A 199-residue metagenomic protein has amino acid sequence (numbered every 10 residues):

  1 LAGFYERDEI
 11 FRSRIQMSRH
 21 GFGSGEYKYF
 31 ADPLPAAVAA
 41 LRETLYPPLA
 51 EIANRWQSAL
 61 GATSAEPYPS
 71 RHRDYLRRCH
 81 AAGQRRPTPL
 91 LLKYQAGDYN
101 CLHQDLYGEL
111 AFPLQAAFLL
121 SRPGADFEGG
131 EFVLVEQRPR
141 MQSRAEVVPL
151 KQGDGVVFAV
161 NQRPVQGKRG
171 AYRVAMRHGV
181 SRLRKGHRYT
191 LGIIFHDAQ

Functional and structural regions predicted by a protein language model:
L1-V157, N161-Q199: Fe(II)/2-oxoglutarate oxygenase catalytic core
